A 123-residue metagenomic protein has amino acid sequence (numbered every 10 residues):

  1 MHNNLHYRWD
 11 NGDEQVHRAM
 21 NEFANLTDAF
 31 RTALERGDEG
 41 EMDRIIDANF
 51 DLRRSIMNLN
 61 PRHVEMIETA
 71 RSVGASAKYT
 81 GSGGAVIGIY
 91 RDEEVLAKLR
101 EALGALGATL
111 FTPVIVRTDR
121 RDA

Functional and structural regions predicted by a protein language model:
M1-K78, I87-A123: C-terminal nucleotide
G84: Conserved glycine-rich beta-strand-loop-beta hairpin in the small C-terminal domain of fold type I
